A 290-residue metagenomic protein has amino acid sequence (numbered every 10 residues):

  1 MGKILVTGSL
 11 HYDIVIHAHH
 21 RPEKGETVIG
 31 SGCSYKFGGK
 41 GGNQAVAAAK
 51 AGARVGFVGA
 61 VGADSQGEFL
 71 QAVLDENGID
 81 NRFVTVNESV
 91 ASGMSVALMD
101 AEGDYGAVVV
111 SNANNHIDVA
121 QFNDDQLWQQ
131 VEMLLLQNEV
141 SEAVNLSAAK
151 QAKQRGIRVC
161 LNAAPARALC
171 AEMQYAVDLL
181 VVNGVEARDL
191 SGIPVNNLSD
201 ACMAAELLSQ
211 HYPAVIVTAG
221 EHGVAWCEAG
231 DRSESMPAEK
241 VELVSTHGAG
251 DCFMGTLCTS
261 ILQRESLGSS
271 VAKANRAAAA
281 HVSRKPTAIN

Functional and structural regions predicted by a protein language model:
M1-A60, S65-A72, E76, L243: Glycine-rich phosphate/adenosyl-contacting loop at the front of the ribokinase-like
M1-I4, A168-E172, L198-N290: Conserved phosphate-binding/catalytic region of the ribokinase-like
V46-R54, M99, S260-R264: Alpha-helix C-terminal capping segments
D75-S89: A glycine-rich helix N-cap at a beta->alpha junction
V86-N87, A97-M133, N138: Conserved phosphate-binding/catalytic loop of the ribokinase/pfkB sugar-kinase fold
M133-M203, H222-G223: Conserved beta-alpha-beta core of the PfkB/ribokinase-like small-molecule kinase fold
